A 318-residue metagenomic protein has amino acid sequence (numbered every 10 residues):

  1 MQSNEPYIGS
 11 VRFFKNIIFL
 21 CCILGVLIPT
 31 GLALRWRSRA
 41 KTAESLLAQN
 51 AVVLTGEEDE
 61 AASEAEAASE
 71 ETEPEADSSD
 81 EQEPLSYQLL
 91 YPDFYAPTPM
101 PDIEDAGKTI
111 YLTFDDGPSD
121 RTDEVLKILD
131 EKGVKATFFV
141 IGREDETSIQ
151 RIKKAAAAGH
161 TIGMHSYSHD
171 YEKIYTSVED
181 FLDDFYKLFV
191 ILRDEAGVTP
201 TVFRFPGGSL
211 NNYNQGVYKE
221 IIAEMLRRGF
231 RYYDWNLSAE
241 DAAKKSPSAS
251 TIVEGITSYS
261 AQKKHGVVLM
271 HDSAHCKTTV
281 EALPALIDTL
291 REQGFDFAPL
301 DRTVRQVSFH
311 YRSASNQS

Functional and structural regions predicted by a protein language model:
Q2-E5, L237: Membrane-interface segments of envelope glycosyltransferases acting on lipid-linked substrates or membrane lipids
N4-G25, W36: N-terminal Sec-pathway targeting helices
W36-D105: N-terminal, intrinsically disordered, polar/charged segments of Gram-positive cell-envelope systems that serve as
E81-P200, R305: Active-site beta->alpha N-cap acidic-glycine motif
H169-D296, R302-T303, F309-S313: Catalytic domains of cell-wall/extracellular-matrix polysaccharide-remodeling enzymes, centered on de-N-acetylation
Q317-S318: Short, solvent-exposed mixed-charge patches
